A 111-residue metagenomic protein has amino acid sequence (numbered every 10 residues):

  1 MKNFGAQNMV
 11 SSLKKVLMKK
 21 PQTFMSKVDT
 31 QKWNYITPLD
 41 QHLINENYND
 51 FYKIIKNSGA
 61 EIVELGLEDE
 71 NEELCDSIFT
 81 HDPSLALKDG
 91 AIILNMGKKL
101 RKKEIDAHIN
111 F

Functional and structural regions predicted by a protein language model:
M1-F111: The feature marks the mature, well-folded catalytic cores of soluble enzymes
